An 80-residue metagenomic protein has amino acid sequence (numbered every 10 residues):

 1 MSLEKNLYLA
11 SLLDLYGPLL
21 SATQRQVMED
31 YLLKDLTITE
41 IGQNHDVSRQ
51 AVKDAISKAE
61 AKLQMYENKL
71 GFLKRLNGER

Functional and structural regions predicted by a protein language model:
M1-L7, S11: Acidic, proline/glycine-rich intrinsically disordered inter-domain spacer in sigma factors
S11-L20: Short amphipathic alpha-helical boundary/capping segments
A22-K34: Short amphipathic alpha helix immediately N-terminal
V27, E40-G42, V52: Hydrophobic positions on the alpha-helical face of helix-turn-helix-like DNA-binding modules
A55-K58: Residues within the DNA-recognition helix of helix-turn-helix
E60-E67: C-terminal flanking helix
K69-R80: Intrinsically disordered, low-complexity basic tails/linkers immediately adjacent to helix-turn-helix/homeobox/MYB/SANT
